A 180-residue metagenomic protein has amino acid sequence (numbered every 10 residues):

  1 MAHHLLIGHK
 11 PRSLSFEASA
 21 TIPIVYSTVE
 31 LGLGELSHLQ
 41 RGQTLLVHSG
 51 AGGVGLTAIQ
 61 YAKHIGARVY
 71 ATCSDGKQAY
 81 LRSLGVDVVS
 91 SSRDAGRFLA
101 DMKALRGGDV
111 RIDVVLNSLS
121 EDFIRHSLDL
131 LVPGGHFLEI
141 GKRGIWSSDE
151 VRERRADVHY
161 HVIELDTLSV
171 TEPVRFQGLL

Functional and structural regions predicted by a protein language model:
M1-L180: 4′-phosphopantetheine-dependent carrier domains
